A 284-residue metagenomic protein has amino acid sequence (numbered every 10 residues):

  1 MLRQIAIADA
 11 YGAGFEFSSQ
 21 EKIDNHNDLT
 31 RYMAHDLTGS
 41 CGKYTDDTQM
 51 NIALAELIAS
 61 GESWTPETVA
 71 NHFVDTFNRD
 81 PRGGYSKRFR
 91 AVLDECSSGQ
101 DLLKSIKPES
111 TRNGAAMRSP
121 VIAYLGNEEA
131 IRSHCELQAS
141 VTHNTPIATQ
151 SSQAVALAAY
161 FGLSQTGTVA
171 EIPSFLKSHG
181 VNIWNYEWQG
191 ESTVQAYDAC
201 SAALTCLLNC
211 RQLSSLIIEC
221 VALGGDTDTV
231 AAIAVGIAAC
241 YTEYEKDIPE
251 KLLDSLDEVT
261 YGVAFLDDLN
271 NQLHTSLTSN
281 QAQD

Functional and structural regions predicted by a protein language model:
M1-D284: Structured, active/binding-site neighborhoods that engage oxygen-rich ligands
